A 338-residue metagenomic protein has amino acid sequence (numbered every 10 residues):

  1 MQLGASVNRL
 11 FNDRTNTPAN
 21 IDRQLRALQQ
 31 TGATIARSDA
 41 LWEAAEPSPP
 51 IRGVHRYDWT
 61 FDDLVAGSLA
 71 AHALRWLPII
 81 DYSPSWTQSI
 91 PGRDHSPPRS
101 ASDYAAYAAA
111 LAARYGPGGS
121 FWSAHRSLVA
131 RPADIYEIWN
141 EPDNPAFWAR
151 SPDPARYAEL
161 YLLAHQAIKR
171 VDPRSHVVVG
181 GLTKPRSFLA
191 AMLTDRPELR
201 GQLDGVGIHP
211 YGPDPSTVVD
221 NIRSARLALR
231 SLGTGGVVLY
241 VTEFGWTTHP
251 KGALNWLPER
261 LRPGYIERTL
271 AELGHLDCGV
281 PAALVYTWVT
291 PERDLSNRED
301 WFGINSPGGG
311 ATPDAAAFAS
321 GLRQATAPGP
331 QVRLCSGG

Functional and structural regions predicted by a protein language model:
M1-T34, D39-L41: Boundary/entry segment of secreted carbohydrate-active catalytic domains
L3-V7, A36-S38, W76-I80, D134-I138 (+4 more regions): Hydrophobic faces of well-ordered beta-strands that scaffold small-molecule active sites in alpha/beta enzyme cores
N8, A105-P132, P152-E267, D294-N297 (+2 more regions): Noncatalytic carbohydrate-binding groove/subsite architecture in carbohydrate-active enzymes
F11, W42-A44, P84-W86, P142-A146 (+4 more regions): Feature marks short, surface-exposed loop/turn motifs that line or immediately flank catalytic pockets and channel
N12-N16, E46-S48, H95-S96, P145-S151 (+3 more regions): A generic structural signal for short coil/turn motifs at secondary-structure boundaries
T15-N16, R52, P132, E137 (+5 more regions): Aromatic-rich peripheral "rim/lid" segments of glycoside hydrolase catalytic domains that contact and position glycan
L25-L28, S68-L69, Y115, G119 (+5 more regions): Hydrophobic, Leu/Ile/Phe/Ala-enriched alpha-helical segments that form helix-helix packing faces
L28-P185, L193-T194, L199: Substrate-binding cleft and catalytic face of glycoside hydrolase catalytic domains, especially the flexible beta-alpha
